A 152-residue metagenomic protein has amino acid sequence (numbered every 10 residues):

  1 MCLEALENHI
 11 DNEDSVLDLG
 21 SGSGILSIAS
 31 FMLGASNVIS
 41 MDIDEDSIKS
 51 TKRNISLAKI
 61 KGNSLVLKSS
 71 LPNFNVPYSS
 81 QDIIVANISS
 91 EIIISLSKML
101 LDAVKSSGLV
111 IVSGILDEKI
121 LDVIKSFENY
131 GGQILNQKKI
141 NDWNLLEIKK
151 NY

Functional and structural regions predicted by a protein language model:
M1-L71: Conserved SAM/SAH cofactor-binding pocket of Class I
I43-Y152: S-adenosylmethionine
